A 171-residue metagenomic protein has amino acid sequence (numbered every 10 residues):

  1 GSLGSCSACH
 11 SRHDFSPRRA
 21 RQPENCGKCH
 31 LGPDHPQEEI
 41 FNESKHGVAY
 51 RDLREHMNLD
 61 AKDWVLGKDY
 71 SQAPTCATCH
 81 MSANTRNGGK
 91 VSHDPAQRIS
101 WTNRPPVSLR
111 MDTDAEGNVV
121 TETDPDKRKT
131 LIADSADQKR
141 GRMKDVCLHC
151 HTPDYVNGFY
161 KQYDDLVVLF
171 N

Functional and structural regions predicted by a protein language model:
G1-N171: Primarily the internal scaffold of c-type cytochrome electron-transfer domains, especially repeated/multiheme c-type
